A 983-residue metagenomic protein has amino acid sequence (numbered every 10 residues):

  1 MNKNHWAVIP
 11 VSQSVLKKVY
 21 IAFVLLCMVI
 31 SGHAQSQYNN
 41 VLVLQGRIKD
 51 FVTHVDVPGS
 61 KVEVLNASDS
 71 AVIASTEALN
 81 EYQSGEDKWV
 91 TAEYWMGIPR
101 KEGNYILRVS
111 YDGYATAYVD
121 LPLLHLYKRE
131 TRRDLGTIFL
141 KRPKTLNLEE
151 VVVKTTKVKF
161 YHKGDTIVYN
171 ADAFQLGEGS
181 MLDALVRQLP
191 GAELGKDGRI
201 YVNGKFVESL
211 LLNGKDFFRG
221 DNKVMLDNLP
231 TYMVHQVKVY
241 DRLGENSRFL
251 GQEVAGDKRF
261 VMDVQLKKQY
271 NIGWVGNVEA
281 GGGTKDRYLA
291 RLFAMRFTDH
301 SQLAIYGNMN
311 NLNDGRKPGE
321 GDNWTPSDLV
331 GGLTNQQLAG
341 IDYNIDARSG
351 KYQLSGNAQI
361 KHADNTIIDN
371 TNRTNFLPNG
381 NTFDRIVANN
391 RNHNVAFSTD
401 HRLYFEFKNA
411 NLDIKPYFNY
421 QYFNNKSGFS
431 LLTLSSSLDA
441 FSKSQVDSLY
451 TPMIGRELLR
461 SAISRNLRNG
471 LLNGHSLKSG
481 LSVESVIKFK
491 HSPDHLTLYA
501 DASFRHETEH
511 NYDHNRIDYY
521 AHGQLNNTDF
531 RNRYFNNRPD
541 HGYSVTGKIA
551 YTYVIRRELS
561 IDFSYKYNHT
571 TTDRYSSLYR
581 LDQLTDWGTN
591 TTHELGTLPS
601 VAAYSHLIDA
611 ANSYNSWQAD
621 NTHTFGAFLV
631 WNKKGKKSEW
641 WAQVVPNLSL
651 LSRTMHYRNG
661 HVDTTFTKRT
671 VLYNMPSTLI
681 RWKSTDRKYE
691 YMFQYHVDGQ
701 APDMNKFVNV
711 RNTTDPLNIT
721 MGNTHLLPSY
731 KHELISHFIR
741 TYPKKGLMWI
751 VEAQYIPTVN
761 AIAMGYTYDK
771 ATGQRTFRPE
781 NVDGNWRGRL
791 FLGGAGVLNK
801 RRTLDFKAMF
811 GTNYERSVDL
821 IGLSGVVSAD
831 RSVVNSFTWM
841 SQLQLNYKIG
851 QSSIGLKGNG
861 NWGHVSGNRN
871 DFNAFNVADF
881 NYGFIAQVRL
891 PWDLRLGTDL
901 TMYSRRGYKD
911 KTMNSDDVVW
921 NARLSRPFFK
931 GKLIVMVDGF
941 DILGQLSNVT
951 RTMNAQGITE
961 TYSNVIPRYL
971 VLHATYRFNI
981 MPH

Functional and structural regions predicted by a protein language model:
L42-D50, T137-I138, M764: A short, amphipathic beta-strand motif
K49, E63-L65, R108-D112, K128-D172 (+4 more regions): Short, acidic, small-residue-rich periplasmic hinge/interaction motif at the N-terminus of Gram-negative outer-membrane
T53-T76, H162: Short, ordered, surface-exposed loop/turn motifs in non-cytosolic proteins
S70-A71, W89-G97, N104-H125: A short, solvent-exposed loop/turn motif at the edges and junctions of modular extracellular/periplasmic domains
S75, K88, G220-K223, L243-D286 (+1 more regions): Primarily recognizes Gram-negative and organellar outer-membrane beta-barrels
L79-P99, R199, M225: Short, surface-exposed beta-strand/beta-hairpin micro-motifs centered on an aromatic residue
T166-L189, D197, V202, L212-F217 (+1 more regions): Short, polar/charged loop or turn motifs at beta-strand boundaries
R199-E245, V261-L266: Periplasmic plug
